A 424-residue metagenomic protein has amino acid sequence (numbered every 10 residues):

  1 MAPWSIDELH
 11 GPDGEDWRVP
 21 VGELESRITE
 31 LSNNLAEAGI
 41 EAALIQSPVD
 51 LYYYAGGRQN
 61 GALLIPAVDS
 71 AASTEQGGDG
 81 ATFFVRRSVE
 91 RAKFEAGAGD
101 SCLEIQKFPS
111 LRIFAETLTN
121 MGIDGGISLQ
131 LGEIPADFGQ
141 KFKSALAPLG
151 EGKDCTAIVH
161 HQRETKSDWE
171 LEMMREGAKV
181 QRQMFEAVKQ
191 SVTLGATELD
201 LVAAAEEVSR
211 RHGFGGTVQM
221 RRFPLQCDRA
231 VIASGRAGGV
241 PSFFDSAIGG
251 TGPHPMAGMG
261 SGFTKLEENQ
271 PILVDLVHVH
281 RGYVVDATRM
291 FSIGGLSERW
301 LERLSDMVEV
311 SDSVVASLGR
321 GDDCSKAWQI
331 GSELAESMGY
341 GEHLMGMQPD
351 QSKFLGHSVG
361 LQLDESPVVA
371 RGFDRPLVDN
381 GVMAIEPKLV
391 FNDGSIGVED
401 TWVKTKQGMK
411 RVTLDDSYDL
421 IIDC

Functional and structural regions predicted by a protein language model:
M1-C424: Active-site neighborhoods and metal-handling regions in enzymes and metal-associated proteins
